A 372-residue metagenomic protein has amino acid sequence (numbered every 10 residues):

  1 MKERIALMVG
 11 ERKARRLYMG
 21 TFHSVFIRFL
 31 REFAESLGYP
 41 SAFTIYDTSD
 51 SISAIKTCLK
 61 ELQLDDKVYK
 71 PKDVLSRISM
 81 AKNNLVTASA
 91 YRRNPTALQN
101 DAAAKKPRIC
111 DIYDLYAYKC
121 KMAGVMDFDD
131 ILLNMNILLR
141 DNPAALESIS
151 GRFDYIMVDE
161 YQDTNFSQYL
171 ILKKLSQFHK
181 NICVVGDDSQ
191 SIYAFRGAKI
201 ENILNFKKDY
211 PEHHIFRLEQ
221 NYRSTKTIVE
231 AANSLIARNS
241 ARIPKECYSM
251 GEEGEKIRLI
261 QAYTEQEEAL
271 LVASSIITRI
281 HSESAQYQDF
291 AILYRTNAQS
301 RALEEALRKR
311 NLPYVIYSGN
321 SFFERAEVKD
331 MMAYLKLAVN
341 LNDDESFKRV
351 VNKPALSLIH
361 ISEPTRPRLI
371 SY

Functional and structural regions predicted by a protein language model:
M1, Y18, D47-S51, N100-N205 (+1 more regions): Conserved helicase NTPase motor core
M1-S41, I45, I52, E147 (+2 more regions): P-loop NTPase Walker
V9, K13-L17, E35-D130, F153 (+3 more regions): ATP-hydrolysis module of ASCE/P-loop NTPase motor domains, specifically the Walker B Asp-Glu catalytic pair
R12-Y18, N311-S321: Conserved RecA-like helicase motor-core motifs
V25-F33, S189-A194, R223-S224, S318-V339 (+1 more regions): Short alpha-helix plus adjacent loop in nuclease-associated cores
P211-H214, E219-P313, K336-N340: Helicase P-loop NTPase motor core
K348-S362: Helix-hairpin-helix
H360-Y372: Single conserved hydrophobic/aromatic residue that forms the stacking wall/gate of nucleotide- or nucleobase-binding
